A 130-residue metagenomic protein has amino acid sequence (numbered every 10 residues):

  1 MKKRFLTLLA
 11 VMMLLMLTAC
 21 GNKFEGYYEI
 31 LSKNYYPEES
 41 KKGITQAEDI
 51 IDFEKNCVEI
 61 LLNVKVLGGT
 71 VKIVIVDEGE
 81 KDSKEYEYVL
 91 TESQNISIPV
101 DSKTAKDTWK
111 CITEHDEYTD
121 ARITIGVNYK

Functional and structural regions predicted by a protein language model:
M1-C20: Sec-dependent bacterial lipoprotein signal peptides
C20-D52: Transition segment at domain starts
S32-N34, D82-S93: Solvent-exposed serine/threonine-rich low-complexity stretches and specific carbohydrate-binding patches
A47-D49, N95-S102: Exposed aromatic-hydrophobic patches
F53-E59, K106: Extended extracellular/luminal ectodomain segments enriched in beta-structured repeat modules
K65-T70, E117-Y118: Short proline/glycine-enriched turn/loop motifs at strand-loop junctions of beta-rich domains
G68-E85, G126-N128: Short, surface-exposed beta-strand/strand-loop-strand elements in extracellular ectodomains
H115-K130: Edge beta-strands of jelly-roll/beta-sandwich modules across compartments, strongly enriched in secreted/luminal
